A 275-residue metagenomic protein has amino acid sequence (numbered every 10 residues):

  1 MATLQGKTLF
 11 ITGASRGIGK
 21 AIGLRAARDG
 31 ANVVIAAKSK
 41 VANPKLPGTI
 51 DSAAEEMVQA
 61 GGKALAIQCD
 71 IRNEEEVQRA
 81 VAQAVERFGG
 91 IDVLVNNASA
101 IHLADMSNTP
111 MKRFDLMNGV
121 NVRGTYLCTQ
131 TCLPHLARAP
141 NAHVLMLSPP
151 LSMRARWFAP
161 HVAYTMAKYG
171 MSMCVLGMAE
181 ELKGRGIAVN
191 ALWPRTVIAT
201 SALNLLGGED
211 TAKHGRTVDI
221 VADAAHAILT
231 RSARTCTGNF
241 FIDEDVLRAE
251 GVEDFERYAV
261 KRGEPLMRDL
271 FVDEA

Functional and structural regions predicted by a protein language model:
K7, G61-K63, G90-I91, L136-P150 (+2 more regions): Active-site loop of short-chain dehydrogenase/reductase
S15-R16: Conserved glycine-rich cofactor-binding loop
D29-S52: Conserved glycine-rich Rossmann-like NAD(P)H-binding loop of the short-chain dehydrogenase/reductase
G48, Q68-A80, M111: The beta1-alpha1 cofactor-binding region of Rossmann-like NAD(H)/NADP(H)-dependent oxidoreductases
A82, E86, M111, V120-P140 (+2 more regions): Amphipathic alpha-helical dimer-interface segment in Rossmann-like NAD(P)H-dependent oxidoreductases
A100, S107-Y126, L145, Y164 (+1 more regions): Catalytic Tyr-X3-Lys loop
A137, A142-G184, T196-V197: Catalytic loop of short-chain dehydrogenase/reductase
A191-L192, D210-A275: C-terminal helical subdomain
